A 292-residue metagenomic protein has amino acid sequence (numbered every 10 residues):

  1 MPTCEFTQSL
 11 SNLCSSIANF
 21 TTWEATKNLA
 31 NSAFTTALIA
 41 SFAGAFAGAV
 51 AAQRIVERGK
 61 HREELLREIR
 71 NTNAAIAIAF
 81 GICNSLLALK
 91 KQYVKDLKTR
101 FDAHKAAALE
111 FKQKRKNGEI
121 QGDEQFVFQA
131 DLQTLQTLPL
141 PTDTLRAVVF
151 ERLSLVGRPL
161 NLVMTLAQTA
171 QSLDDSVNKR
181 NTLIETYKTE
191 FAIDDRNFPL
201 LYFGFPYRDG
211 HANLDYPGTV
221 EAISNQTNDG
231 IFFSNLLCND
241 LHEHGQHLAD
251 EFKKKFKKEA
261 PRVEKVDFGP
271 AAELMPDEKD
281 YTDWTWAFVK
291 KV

Functional and structural regions predicted by a protein language model:
E5-K60: Membrane-embedded hydrophobic alpha-helical segments
A37, H61-A79, N213, P217-V220 (+1 more regions): Short, charged/polar micro-motifs that form catalytic or ligand-binding hotspots
G48, A52-V56, L66, Y207 (+1 more regions): General secondary-structure edge motif
E57-A108: Amphipathic, membrane-active segments
L87-V292: Interfacial alpha-helical end/capping and short helix-turn segments at domain and membrane boundaries
